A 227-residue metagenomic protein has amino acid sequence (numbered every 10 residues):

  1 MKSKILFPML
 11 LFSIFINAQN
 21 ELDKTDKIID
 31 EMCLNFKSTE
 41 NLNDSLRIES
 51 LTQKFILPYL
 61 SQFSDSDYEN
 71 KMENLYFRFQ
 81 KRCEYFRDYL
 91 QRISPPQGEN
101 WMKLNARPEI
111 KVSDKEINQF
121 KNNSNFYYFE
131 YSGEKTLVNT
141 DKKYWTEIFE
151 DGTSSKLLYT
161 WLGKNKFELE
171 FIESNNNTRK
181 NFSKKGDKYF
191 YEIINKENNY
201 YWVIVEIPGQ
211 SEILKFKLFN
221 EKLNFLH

Functional and structural regions predicted by a protein language model:
M1-K24: Bacterial Sec-dependent N-terminal signal peptides
N20-K37: Short N-terminal segments immediately surrounding and downstream of signal-peptide cleavage
I48-E109: Compact alpha-helical subdomains of small soluble proteins
S94-S132: Tryptophan-anchored aromatic micro-motifs
E134-G163: N-terminal glycine/threonine-rich, aromatic-flanked beta-hairpin/loop signature
L137-V138, K156-T160, K188-N195, F216-E221: Hydrophobic/aromatic beta-strand elements that line small-molecule binding cavities or substrate pockets in beta-rich
L169-K196: An anionic, turn-rich surface loop/hairpin at beta-sheet edges that serves as a generic interaction/coordination patch
I207-H227: Edge beta-strand at a domain terminus
